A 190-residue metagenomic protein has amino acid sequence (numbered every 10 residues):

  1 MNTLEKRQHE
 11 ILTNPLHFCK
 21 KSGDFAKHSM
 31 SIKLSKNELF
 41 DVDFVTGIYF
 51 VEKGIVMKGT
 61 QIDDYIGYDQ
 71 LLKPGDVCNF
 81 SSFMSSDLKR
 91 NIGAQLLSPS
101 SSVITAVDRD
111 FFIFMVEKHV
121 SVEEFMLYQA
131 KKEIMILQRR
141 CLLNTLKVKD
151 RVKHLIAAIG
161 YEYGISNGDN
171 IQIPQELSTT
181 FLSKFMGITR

Functional and structural regions predicted by a protein language model:
M1-D41, V45-G47, D76-C78, S82-S86: Cyclic nucleotide-binding regulatory module and flanking cytosolic helices
N37-D43, T60-Q61, C141-N144: Short histidine-centered beta-strand/loop micro-motifs that create catalytic or ligand/metal-coordination sites
T46-D64, P74-D76: Glycine- and acidic-residue-biased ligand/ion/polar-headgroup-sensing regions
D69-I134, Q138: Cyclic-nucleotide recognition modules
E123-G187: Polybasic "coupling" helices that flank or enter modular domains
